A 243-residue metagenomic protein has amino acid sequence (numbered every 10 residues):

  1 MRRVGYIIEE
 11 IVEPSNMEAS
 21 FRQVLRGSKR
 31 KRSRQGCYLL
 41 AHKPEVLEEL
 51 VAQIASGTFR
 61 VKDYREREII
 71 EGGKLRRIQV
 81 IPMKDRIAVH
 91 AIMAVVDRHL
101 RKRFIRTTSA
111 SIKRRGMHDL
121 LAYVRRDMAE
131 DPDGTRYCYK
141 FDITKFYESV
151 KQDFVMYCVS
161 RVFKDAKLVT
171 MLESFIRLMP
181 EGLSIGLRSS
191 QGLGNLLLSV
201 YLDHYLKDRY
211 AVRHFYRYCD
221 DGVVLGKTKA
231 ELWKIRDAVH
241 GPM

Functional and structural regions predicted by a protein language model:
M1-E48: Non-catalytic, polymerase-adjacent accessory regions of viral genome-replication enzymes
R3-I8, V89, M93-K151: Active-site-proximal segment of RNA-dependent polymerases
Q23, K62-E68, R103-S109, R136-F141 (+2 more regions): Short coil/turn segments at secondary-structure boundaries
V24-Y38, I69-Q79, I105-T107: Glycine-/proline-rich flexible loop or hinge segments
L40, A110, R114, L183 (+2 more regions): Conserved phosphate/pyrophosphate-binding and hydrolysis machinery centered on Walker-type P-loop NTPases, extending
A52-K74, I87, K164-L178: Reverse-transcriptase-like RNA-dependent polymerase core
Q53, R125-C219, V223-P242: Conserved polymerase palm-domain catalytic core
L75-I105, P180-D208: Conserved pre-motif C helix in the palm subdomain of viral-like polymerases
